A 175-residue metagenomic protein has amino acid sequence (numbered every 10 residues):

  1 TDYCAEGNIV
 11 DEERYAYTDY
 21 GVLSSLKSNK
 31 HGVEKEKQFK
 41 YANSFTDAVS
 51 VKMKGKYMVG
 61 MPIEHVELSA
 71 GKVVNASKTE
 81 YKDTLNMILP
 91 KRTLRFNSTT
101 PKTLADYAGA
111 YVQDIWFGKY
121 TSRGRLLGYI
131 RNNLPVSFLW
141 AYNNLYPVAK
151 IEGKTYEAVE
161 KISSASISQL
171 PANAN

Functional and structural regions predicted by a protein language model:
T1-N175: Non-catalytic interaction/targeting regions
